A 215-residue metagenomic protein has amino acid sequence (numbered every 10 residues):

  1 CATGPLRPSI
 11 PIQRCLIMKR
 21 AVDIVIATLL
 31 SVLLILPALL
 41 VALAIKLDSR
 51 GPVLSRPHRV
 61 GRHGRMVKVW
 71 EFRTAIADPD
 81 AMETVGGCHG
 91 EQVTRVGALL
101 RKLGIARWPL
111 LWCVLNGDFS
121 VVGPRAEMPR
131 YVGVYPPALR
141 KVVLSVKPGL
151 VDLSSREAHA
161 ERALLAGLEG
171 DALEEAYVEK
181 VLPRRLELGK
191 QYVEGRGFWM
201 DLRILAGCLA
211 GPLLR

Functional and structural regions predicted by a protein language model:
T3-T28, R56-P57, M82, G87 (+1 more regions): Glycine-rich flexible loop motifs, especially short His-Gly-Gly/GGXG/HXGH segments used as catalytic or interaction
I12-A77, Y192-R215: A hydrophobic, helix-centered structural microdomain
A27, A42, S55, T94-A98 (+2 more regions): Positions in alpha-helical segments
S55-Q92, L153-P183: Short, glycine-rich, amphipathic interfacial segments at transmembrane boundaries or analogous
E91, L103-A106, G197: Residue-level signal for the nucleotide or nucleotide-sugar donor/cofactor binding architecture
V96-L103, K190-E194: Short, well-ordered beta-strand elements within core beta-sheets of diverse protein domains
A98-S120: Short, conserved beta-strand/loop elements in beta-sheet-dominated catalytic cores that frequently flank divalent-metal
W112-R215: Hydrophobic structural segments characteristic of membrane proteins
